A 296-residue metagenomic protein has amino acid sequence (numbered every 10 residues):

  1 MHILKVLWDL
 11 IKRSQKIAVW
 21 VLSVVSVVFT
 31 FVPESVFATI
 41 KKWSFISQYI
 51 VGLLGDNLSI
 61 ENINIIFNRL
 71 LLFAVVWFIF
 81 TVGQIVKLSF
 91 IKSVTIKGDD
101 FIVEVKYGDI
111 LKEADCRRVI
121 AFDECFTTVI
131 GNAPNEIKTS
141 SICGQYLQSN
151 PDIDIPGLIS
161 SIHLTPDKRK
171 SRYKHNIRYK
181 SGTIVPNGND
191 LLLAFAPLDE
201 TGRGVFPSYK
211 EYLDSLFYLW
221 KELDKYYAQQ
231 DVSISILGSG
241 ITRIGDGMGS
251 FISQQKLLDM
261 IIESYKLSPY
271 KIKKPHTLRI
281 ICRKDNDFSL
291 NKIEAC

Functional and structural regions predicted by a protein language model:
H2-C296: Macrodomain-like recognition of ADP-ribose-binding/processing modules
